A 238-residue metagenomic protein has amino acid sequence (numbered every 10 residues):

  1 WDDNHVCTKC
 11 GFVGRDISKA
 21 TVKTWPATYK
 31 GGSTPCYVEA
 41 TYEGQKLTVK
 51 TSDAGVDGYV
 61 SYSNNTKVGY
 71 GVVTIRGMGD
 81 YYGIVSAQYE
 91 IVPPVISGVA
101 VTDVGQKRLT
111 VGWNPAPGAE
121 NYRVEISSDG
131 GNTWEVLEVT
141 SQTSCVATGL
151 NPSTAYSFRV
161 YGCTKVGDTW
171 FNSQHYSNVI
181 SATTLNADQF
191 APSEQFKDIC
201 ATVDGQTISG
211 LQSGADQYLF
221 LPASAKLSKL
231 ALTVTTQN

Functional and structural regions predicted by a protein language model:
K9-V95, T183-N238: Beta-rich interaction/scaffold domains
M78-Y82, C163-N172: Short, solvent-exposed loop/turn segments at the edges of extracellular beta-sandwich modules
P93-G118, P152, W170-N186: Pro/Thr/Ser/Gly-rich low-complexity, intrinsically disordered linker/stalk tracts
Y122-V124: Short beta-strand elements bearing conserved aromatic residues within extracellular beta-rich modules
V136-Q142, G210-Q212: Short beta-strand segments within Ig-like beta-sandwich modules, predominantly Fibronectin type-III
T143-C145, Q217: Short strand-edge motifs at loop-to-beta-strand transitions and within beta-strands of extracellular beta-rich domains
A147-G167: Beta-strand-rich modules
